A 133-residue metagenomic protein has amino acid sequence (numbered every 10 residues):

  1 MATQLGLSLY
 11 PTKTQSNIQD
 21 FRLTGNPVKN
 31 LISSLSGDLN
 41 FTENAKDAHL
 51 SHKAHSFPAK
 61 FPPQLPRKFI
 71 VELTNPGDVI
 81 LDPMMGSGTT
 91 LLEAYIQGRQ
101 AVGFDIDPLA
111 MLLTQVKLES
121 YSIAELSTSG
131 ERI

Functional and structural regions predicted by a protein language model:
M1-P76: S-adenosyl-L-methionine
P62-I133: Conserved S-adenosyl-L-methionine
